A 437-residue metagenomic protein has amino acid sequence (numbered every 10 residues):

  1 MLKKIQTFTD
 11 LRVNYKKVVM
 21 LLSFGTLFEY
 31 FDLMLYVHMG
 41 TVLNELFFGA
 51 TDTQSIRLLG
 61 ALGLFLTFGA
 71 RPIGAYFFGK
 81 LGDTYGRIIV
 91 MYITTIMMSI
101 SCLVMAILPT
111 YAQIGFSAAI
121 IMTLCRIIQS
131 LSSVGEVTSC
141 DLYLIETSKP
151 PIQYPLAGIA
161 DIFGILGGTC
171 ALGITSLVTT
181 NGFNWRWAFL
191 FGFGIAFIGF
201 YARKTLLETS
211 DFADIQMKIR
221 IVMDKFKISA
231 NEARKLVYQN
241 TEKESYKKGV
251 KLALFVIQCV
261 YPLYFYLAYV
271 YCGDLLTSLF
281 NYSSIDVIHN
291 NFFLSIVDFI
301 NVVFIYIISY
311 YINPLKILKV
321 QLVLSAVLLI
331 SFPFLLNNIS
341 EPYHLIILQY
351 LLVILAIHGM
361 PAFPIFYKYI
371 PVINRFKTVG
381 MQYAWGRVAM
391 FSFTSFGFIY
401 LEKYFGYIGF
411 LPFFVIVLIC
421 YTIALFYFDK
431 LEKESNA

Functional and structural regions predicted by a protein language model:
V37, K248-D298, F391: Extracytoplasmic gate region of multi-pass secondary transporters
A75-R87, V302-P314: Helix-to-loop junctions at the C-terminal end of transmembrane segments in multipass secondary transporters
T84-I96, Y311-V323: Cytoplasmic membrane-interface "Motif A"-like loop-to-helix N-cap segments of 12-TM Major Facilitator Superfamily
I96-I114, L324-I339: C-terminal ends and interior cores of transmembrane alpha-helices in multi-pass membrane transporters/permeases
G115-V134, Y343-I357: Hydrophobic core of transmembrane alpha-helices in multi-pass small-molecule transporters, especially MFS/SLC-type
S132, I152-T179, I195, Q382-T394: Glycine-rich segments within core transmembrane alpha-helices of 12-TM secondary carriers
K316-P361: C-terminal transmembrane helical hairpin of 12-TM major facilitator-type secondary transporters
I373-Y404: A late C-terminal transmembrane helix in Major Facilitator Superfamily
